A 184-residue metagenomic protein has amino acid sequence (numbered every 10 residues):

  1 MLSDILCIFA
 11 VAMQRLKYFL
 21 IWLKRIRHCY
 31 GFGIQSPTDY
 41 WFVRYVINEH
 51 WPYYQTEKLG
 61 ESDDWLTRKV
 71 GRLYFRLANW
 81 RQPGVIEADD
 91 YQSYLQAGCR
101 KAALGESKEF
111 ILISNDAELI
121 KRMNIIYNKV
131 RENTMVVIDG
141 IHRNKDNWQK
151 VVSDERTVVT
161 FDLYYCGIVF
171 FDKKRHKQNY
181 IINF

Functional and structural regions predicted by a protein language model:
L2-T134, H142-F184: A short alpha-helical cap/connector motif
D139: Alpha/beta-hydrolase-fold catalytic nucleophile elbow
